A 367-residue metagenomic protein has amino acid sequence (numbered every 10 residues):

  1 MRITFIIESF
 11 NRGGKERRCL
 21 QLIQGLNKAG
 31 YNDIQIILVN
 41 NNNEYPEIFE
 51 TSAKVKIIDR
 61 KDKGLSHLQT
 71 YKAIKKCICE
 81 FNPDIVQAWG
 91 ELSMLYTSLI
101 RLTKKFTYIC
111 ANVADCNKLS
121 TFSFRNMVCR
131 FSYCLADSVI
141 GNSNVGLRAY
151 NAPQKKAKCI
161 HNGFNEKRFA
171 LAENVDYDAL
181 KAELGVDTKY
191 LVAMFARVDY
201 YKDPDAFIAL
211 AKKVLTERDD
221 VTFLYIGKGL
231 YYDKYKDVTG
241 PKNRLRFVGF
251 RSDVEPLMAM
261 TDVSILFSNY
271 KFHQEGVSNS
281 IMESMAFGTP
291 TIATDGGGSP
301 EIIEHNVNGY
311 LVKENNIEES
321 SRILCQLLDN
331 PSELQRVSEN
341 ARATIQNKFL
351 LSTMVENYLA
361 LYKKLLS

Functional and structural regions predicted by a protein language model:
F5-S66, A149, G229-Y231: N-terminal strand-loop element at the rim of the active site of nucleotide-sugar-dependent glycosyltransferases
E16-Q24, Y190, M194-K213, L230-D233 (+3 more regions): A conserved mid-protein helix/loop that constitutes part of the nucleotide-sugar donor-binding site
I37-L38, P290-A293, I303: Short hydrophobic beta-strand element within catalytic cores of glycosyltransferases and related nucleotide-activated
A88-M94, N112: Short His-centered aromatic/hydrophobic patch
A170-G185: A short helix/loop element that forms part of the nucleotide-sugar donor recognition site in Leloir-type
Y235-R251: Nucleotide-activated donor-binding/catalytic signature segment of Leloir-type glycosyltransferases, i.e., the conserved
E304-N306, Y310-I317, Q326-S332: Conserved acidic donor-binding segment of nucleotide-sugar-dependent glycosyltransferases
E319, Q326, E333-K348, M354-A360: A short, well-ordered alpha-helix in the C-terminal region of glycosyltransferases
